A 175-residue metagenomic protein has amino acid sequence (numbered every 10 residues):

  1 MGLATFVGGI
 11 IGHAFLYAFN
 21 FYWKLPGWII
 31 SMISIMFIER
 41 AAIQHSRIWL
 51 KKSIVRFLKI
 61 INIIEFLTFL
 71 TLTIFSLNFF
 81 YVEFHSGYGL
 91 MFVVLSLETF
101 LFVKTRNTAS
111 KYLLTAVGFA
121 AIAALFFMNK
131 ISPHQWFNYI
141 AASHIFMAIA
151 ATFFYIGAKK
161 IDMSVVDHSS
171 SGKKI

Functional and structural regions predicted by a protein language model:
M1, W49-I61, R106-V117, V165-K173: Membrane-interfacial loop-to-transmembrane alpha-helix junctions, especially the N-terminal start
M1-A14, L113-M128: Hydrophobic alpha-helical transmembrane segments of multi-pass membrane proteins
L3-W28, I131, Q135-W136: Helix-loop junctions on the outward
Y22-S96: Membrane-proximal helix-loop-helix units in multi-pass membrane proteins
I38-Q44, I149-D162: Membrane-interfacial alpha-helical segments at the cytosolic side of multi-pass membrane proteins
G89-T99, I145-A151: Alpha-helical transmembrane segments and their membrane-interface exit regions
V103-N107, K130-P133: Membrane-helix boundary connector in multi-pass membrane proteins
F126-I145: Extracellular/periplasmic helix-loop-helix junctions in multi-pass membrane proteins
